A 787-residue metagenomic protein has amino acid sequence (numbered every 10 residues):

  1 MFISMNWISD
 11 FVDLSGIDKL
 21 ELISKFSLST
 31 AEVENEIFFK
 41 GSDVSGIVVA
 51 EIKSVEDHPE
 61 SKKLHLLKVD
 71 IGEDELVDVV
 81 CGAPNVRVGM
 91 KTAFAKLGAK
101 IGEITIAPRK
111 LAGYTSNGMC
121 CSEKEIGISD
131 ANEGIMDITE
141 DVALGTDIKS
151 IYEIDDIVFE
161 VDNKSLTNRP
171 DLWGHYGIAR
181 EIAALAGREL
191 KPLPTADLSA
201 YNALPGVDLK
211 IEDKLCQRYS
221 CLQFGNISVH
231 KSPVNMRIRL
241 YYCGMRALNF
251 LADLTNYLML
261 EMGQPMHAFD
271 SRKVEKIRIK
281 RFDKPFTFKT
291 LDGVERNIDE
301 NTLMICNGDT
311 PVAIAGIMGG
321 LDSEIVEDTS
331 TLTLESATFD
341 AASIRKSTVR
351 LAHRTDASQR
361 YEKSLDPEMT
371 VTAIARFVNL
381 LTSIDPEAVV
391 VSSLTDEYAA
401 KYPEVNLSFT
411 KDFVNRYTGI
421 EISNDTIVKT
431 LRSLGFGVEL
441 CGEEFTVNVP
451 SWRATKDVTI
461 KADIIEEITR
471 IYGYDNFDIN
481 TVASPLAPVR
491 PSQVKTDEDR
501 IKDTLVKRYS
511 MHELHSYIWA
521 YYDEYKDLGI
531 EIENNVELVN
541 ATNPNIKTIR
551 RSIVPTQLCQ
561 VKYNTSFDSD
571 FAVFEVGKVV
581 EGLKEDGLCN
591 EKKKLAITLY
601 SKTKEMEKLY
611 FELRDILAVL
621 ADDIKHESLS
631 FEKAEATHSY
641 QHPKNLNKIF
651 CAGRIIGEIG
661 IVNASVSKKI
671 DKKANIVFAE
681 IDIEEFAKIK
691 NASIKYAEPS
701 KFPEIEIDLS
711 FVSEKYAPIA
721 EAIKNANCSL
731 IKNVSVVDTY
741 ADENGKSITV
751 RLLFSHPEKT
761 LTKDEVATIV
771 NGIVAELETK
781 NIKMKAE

Functional and structural regions predicted by a protein language model:
M1-S199, T333, R350, D356 (+4 more regions): Phosphate-backbone binding interfaces of nucleic-acid-interacting proteins
M5, S24, D57, H65 (+1 more regions): Glycine/proline-enriched, intrinsically flexible loops and inter-domain linkers
G41-S45, L198-A200, T446-N448, L486-A487 (+4 more regions): Beta-rich nucleic-acid/ligand-interaction surfaces
V48-D78, T255-D322: Conserved mixed alpha/beta core segments that line enzyme active sites in large multi-domain catalysts
T115-E125, N132-D137, E153-I157, T302-Y402 (+2 more regions): Mobile "lid/hinge" segments at catalytic clefts and subdomain interfaces of large enzymes
A186-I211, D385-F413: Terminal amphipathic helices with adjacent charged low-complexity linkers/tails
L407-K411, N415-F574, I707, L753-S755 (+1 more regions): Extended, well-folded interaction surfaces typified by the phenylalanyl-tRNA synthetase beta subunit core
S433-F436, L440, T446, N590 (+1 more regions): A carboxyl-terminal module marker
